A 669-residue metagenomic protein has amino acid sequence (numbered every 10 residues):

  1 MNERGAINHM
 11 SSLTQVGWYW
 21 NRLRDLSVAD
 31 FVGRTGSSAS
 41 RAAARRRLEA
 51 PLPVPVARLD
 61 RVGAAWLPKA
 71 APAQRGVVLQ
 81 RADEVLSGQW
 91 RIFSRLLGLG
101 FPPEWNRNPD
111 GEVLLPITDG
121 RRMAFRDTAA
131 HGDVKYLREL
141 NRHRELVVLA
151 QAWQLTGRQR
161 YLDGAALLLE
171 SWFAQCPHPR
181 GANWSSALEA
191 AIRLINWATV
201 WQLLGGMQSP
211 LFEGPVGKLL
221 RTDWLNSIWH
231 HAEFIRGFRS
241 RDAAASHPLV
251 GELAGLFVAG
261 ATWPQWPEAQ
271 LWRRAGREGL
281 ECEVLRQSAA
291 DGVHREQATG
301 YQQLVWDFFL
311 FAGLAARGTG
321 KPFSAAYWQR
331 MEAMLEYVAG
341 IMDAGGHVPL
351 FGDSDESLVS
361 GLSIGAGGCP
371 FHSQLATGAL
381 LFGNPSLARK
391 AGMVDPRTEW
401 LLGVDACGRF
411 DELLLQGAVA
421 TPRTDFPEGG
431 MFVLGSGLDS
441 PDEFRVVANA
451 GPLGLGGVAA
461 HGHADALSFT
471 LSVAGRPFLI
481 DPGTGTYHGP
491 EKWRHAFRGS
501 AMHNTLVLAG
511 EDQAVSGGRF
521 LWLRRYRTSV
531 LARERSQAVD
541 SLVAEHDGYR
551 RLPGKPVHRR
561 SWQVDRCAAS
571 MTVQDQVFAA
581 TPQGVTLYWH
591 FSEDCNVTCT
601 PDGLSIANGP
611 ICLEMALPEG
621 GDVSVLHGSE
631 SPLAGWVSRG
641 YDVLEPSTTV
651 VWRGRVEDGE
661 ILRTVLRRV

Functional and structural regions predicted by a protein language model:
G5-V28: Compositionally biased, charge-rich terminal segments
W18, R22-L26, R34, R46 (+5 more regions): Beta-strand-rich N-terminal accessory domains
G33-T128, D133-L140: Extended, charge-enriched "interface" segments that sit outside catalytic cores
L115-E332, E336-M342, H347: Aromatic-lined, polymer-binding surfaces characteristic of secreted/periplasmic polysaccharide-degrading enzymes
N141, E252, M334, E428-G430 (+3 more regions): Residues that flank catalytic or metal-binding motifs in active/ligand-binding sites
A191, S354-D355, G361-G367, F371 (+2 more regions): CBM-like, beta-strand-rich accessory domains located in the C-terminal region of large, secreted polysaccharide-active
V293, Q297-L479, L531-R535: Carbohydrate-active enzyme catalytic cores, enriched for enzymes that act on polyanionic acidic polysaccharides
